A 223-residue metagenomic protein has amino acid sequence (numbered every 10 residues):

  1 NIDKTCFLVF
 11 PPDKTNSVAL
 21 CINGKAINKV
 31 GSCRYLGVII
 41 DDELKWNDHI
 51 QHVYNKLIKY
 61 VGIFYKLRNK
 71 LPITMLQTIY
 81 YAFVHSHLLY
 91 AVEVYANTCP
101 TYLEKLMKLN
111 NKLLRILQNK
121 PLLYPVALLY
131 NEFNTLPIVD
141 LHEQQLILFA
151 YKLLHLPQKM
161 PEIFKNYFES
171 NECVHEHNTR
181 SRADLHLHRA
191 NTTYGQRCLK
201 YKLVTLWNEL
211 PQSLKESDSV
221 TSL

Functional and structural regions predicted by a protein language model:
N1, C6-L8, I79, Y102-E169 (+1 more regions): Short, charged alpha-helical motifs in flexible N/C-terminal segments and linkers
I2-G31: Short, conserved micro-motifs composed of acidic
K25-V94: Basic, alpha-helical interaction scaffolds
C33, Q51, N55-G62, T78 (+12 more regions): Amphipathic alpha-helical interface elements that mediate macromolecular binding in regulatory proteins
Y35-E43, L57, V84, L88-A96 (+3 more regions): Short, conserved catalytic/metal-binding micro-motifs enriched in Asp/Glu and His
E43, Y65, P72, P125-E132 (+1 more regions): Short, conserved non-catalytic motifs in the polymerase core
L44-V53, L67-T78, A96-L106, F133-V139 (+2 more regions): Conserved, non-catalytic sequence blocks in retroelement Pol enzymes and Pol-derived host proteins
M160-K202: Amphipathic alpha-helical
